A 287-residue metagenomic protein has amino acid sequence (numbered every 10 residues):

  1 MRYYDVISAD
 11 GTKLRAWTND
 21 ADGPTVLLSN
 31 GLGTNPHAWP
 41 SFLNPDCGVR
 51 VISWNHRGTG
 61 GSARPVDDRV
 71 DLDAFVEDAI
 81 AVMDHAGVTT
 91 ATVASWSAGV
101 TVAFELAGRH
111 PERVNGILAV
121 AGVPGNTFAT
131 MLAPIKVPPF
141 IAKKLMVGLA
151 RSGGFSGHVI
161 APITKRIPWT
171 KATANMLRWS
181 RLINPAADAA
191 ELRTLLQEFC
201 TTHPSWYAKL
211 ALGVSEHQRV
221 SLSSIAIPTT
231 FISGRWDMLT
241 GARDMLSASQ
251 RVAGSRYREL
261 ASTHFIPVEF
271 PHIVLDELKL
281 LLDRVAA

Functional and structural regions predicted by a protein language model:
T12-R64, V82: Conserved HGGG/HGGXW glycine-rich cap/lid loop of the alpha/beta-hydrolase fold
L27-G31, W96, S233: The conserved beta1-alpha1 loop
S53-A98, V102, P124: Active-site loop/oxyanion-hole signature of alpha/beta-hydrolase fold enzymes
I117-I160: Flexible "cap/lid" loop of the alpha/beta hydrolase fold
F128-A129, S156-S224: Conserved alpha/beta-hydrolase catalytic His-Asp/Glu region
I225, F231-S233: Short beta-strand/loop motif that positions the catalytic acidic residue of the alpha/beta-hydrolase fold
M238-D244: Conserved alpha/beta-hydrolase "acid-adjacent" motif
L239, S262-L275: Catalytic histidine-centered segment of alpha/beta-hydrolase-like enzymes
